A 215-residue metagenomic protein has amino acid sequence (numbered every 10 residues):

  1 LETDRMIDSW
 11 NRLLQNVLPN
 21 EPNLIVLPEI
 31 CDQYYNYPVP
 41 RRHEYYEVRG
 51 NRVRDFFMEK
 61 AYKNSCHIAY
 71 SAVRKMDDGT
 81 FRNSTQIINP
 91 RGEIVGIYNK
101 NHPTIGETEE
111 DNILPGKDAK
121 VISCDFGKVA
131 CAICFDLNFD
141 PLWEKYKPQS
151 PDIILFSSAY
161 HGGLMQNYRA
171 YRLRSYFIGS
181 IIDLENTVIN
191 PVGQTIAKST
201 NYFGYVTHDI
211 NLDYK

Functional and structural regions predicted by a protein language model:
E2-R5, Y45-V48, G106-D111, A130-F135 (+1 more regions): Short, flexible loop segments at the rims of nucleotide/cofactor-binding pockets, characterized by
T3-R91, R172: Cys-nucleophile CN-hydrolase/nitrilase-fold catalytic domain and related Cys-dependent amidase chemistry that acts on
P22, A119-K120, T207: Histidine-/acidic-rich catalytic cores in large beta-rich domains
N23-L24, G127-V129, I153: Structural motif
P28-I30, S71-R74, N101, I133 (+2 more regions): Active-site-proximal beta-strand/loop segments in catalytic clefts of secreted hydrolases
P38-V39, R74, Y98, I105 (+5 more regions): A generic "cationic amphipathic patch" detector
R49-A69, L137-K215: CN hydrolase (nitrilase-like) catalytic-core segments centered on the catalytic cysteine and neighboring Lys/Glu
M76-Q149, L164-M165, R172: Active-site catalytic loop in hydrolytic enzyme cores
